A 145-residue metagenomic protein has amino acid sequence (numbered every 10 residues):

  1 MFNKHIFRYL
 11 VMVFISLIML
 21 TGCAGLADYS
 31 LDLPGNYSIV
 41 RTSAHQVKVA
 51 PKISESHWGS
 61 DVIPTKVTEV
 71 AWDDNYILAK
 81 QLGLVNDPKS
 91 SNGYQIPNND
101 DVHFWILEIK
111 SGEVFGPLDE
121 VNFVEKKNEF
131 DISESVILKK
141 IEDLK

Functional and structural regions predicted by a protein language model:
M1-C23: Sec-dependent bacterial lipoprotein signal peptides
F14, D28, W58, P88-S91: Intrinsically disordered, low-complexity segments
C23-W72, L82: N-terminal export/targeting and maturation segments
H45-I63, Y94-D119: Surface-exposed loop/turn elements that mediate protein-protein interactions on large endomembrane-trafficking
L84-P97: Short, conserved, GDST-rich strand-edge loop motifs in beta-rich repeat architectures
I109-K145: C-terminal partner/receptor-binding element of secreted or periplasmic proteins
